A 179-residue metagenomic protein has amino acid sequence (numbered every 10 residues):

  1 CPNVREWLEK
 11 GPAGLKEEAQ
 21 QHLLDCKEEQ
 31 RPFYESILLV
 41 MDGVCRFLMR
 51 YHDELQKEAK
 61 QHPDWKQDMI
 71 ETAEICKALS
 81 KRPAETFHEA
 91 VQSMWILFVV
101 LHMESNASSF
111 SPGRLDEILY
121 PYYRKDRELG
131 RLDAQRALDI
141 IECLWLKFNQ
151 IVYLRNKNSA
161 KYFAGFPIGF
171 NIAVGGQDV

Functional and structural regions predicted by a protein language model:
C1-V40, F47, K60-Q61, K66-V179: Conserved catalytic cores of very large enzyme subunits
R46, R50-D53, K57: Extended, non-transmembrane alpha-helical coiled-coils
